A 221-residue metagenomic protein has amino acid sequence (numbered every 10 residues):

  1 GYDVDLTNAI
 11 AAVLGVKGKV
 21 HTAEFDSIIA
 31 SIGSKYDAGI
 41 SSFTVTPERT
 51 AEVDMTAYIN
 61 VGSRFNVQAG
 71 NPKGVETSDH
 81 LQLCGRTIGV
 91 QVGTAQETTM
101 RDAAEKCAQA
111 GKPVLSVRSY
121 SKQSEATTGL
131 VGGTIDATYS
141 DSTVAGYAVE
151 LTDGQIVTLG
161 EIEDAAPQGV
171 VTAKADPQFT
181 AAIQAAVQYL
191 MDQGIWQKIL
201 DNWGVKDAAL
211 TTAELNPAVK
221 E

Functional and structural regions predicted by a protein language model:
G1-S42: Extracytoplasmic small-molecule ligand-binding "clamshell" domains of the periplasmic binding protein/Venus flytrap
T7-G15, Q96-S119, V149-L151: Ligand-binding cleft/hinge of the Venus flytrap
G15-K17, S34-S42, R86-T87, V131-S140 (+1 more regions): Alpha-to-beta junction loops
K19-A30, V75-E76, S116-T128, D164-A166: Short helix-initiation/N-cap motifs at beta->coil->alpha
F43-T50, R101-D102, G132-D164: A ligand-binding cleft/hinge motif common to bilobed small-molecule-binding domains
N60-V67, E150-Q188, K206-E221: Periplasmic-binding protein-like
A69-I88: Flexible hinge/capping segments at coil-to-helix
A95-K112, Q188-E221: Ligand-binding clefts/hinges and TM-proximal coupling segments of bilobed small-molecule sensing domains
